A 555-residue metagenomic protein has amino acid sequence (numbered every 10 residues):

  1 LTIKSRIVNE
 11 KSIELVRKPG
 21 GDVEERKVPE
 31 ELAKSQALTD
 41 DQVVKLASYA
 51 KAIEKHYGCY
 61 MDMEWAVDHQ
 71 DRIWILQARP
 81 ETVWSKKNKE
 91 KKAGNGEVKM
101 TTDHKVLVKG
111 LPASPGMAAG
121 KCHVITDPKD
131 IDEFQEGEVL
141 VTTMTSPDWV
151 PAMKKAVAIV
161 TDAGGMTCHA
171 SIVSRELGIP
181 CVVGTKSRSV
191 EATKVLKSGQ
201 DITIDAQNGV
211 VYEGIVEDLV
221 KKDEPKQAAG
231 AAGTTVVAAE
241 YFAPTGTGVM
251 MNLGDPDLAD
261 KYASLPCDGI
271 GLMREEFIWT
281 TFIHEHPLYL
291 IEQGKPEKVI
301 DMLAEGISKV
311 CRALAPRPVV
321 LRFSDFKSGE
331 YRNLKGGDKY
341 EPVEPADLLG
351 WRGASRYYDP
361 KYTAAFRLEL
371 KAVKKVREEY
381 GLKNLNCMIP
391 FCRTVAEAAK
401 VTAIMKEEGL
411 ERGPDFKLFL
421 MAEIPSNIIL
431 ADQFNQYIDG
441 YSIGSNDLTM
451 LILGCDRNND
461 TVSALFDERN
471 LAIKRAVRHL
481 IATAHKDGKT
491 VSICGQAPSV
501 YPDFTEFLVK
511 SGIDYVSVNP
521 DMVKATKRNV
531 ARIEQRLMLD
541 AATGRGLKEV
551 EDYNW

Functional and structural regions predicted by a protein language model:
L1-D62, V67-D68, P112-S114, S187 (+3 more regions): Conserved catalytic alpha/beta cores of large enzymes that bind or transform nucleotide phosphates and polynucleotides
L1-K11, K92-P112, A231-V237, Y241: Short, solvent-exposed cationic patches
S5-E25, K55-T101, S189, K197-D223 (+6 more regions): Terminal amphipathic helices with adjacent charged low-complexity linkers/tails
T39, W149-A152, V160-G164, E191-A192 (+3 more regions): Alpha-helix N-cap/helix-initiation motif
A50, Q227-W555: Conserved alpha/beta-domain cores
E54-Y57, T126-K129, M144, D148 (+2 more regions): Structural motif corresponding to the C-terminal cap of alpha-helices
V83-S85, V108, P112-V139, T143-M273 (+2 more regions): Acidic, glycine-rich flexible loop/linker segments
